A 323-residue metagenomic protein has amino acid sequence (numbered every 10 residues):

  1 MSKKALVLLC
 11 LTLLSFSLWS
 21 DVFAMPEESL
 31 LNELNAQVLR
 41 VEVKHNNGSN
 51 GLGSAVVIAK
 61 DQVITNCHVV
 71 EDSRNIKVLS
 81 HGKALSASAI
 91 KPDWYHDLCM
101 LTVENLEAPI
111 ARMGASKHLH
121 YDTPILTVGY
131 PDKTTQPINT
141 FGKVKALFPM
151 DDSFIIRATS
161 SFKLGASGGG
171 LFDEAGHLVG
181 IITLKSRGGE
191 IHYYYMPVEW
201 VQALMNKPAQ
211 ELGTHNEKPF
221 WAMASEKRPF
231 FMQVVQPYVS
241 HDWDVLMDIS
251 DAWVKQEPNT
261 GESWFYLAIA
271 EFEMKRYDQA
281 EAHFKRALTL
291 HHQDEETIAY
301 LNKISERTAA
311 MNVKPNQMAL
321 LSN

Functional and structural regions predicted by a protein language model:
D21-V56, V63, N75, P258: N-terminal activation segment of mature serine protease catalytic domains
M25-L30, V69, P109-I155, F162-A166 (+5 more regions): Flexible, gly/ser-rich surface segments that form the specificity/activation loops bordering the active-site cleft
S49-N50, A59-P137, D152-I155, E217-F220 (+1 more regions): Conserved active-site neighborhood of the chymotrypsin/trypsin-like protease fold
V56, F162-I182: Catalytic nucleophile loop of clan PA
K227, G261-E262, E295-E296: Helix-start (N-cap) detector for alpha-helical repeat units in TPR-like alpha-solenoids, especially tetratricopeptide
